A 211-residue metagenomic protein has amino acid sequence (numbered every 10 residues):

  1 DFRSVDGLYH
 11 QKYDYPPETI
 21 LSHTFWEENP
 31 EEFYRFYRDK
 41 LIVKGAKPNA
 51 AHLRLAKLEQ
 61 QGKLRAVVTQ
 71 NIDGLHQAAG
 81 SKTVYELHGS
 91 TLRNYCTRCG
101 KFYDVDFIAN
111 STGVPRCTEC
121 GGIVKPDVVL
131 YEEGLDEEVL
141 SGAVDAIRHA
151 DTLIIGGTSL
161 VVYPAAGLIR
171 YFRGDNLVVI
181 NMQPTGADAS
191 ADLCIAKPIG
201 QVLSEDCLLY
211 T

Functional and structural regions predicted by a protein language model:
D1-L209: Conserved catalytic core of sirtuin-type NAD+-dependent deacylases
